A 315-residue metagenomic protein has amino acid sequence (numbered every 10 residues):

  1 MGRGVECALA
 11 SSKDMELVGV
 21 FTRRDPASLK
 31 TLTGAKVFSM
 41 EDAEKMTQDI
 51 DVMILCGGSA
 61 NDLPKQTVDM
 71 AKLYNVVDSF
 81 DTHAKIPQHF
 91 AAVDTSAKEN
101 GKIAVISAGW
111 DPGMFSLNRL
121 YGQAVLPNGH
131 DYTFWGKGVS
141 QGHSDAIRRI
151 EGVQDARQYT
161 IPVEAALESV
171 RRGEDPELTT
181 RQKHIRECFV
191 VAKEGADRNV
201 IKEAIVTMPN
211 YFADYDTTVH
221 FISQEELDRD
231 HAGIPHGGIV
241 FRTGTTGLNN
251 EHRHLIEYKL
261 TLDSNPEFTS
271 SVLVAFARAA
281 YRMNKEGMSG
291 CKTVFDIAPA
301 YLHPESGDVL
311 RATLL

Functional and structural regions predicted by a protein language model:
M1, A60, H83-I86, S107-S116 (+3 more regions): Gly/Ser/Thr-rich loops at beta-strand to alpha-helix junctions that form or flank small-molecule/cofactor-binding
R3-G4, S11-A43, V139-A277: C-terminal substrate-binding/catalytic lobe of Rossmann-fold NAD(P)-dependent oxidoreductases
A43-V52, A60-S79: Rossmann-fold NAD(P) dinucleotide-binding segment
D78-S79, A104-A108, F134, R157-Q158: General beta-strand structural signal in soluble alpha/beta enzymes
F80-I106: Rossmann-fold NAD(P)-binding glycine/threonine-rich loop
K98-Q123, L273: Short alpha-helices
M114-H130, D145-D155, A279: Oxidoreductase and adenylate-handling cofactor-binding alpha/beta cores
N250, H254-L315: NAD(P)-dependent Rossmann-like dehydrogenase/reductase catalytic/cofactor-binding core
